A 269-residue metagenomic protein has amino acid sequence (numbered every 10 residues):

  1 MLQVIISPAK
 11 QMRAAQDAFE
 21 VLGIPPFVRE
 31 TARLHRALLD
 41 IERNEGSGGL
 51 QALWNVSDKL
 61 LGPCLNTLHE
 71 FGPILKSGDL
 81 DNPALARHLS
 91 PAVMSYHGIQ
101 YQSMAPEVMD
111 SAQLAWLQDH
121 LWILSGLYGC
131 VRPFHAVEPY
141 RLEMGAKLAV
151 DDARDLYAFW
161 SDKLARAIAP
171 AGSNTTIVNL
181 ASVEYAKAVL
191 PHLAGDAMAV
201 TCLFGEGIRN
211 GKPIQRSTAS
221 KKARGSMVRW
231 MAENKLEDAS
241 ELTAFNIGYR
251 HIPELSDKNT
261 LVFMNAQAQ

Functional and structural regions predicted by a protein language model:
M1-L2, Q269: Short, low-complexity, intrinsically disordered N-terminal peptides in bacterial proteins
L2-V108: Active-site helix-to-loop segments that bind/position phosphate- or nucleotide-bearing substrates and donors across
M104-Q269: Internal, well-folded beta-alpha domain core
